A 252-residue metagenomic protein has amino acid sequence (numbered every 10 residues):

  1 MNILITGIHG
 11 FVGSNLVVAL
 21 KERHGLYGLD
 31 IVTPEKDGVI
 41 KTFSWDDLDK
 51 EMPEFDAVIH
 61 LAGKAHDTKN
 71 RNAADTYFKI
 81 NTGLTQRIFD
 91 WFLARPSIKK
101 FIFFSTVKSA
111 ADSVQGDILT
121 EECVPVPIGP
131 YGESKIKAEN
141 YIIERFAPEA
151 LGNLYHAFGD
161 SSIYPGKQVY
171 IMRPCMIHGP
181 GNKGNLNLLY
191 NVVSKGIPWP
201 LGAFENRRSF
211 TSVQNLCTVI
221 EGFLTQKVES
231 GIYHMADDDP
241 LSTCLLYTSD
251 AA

Functional and structural regions predicted by a protein language model:
L4-A19: N-terminal Rossmann NAD(P)H-binding glycine-rich loop of SDR-like oxidoreductase domains
W45-I80, W91: NAD(P)H-binding glycine-rich loop region in Rossmannoid oxidoreductase-like domains and their noncatalytic homologs
T76-L84, E133-S134, T211: Glycine-rich NAD(P)-binding loop of the Rossmann-fold in SDR/ketoreductase-type enzymes
R87-P130, E149-L154: Conserved Rossmann-fold NAD(P)-dependent oxidoreductase catalytic core, especially the SDR/UDP-sugar
I128-V169: Active-site Tyr-X1-5-Lys
K167-L186: Flexible, glycine-rich beta-alpha linker
N182-L188, G202-L224, S230-G231: Substrate-positioning beta->alpha
Y247-A252: Conserved small/polar residues in nucleotide/adenosyl-binding loops
